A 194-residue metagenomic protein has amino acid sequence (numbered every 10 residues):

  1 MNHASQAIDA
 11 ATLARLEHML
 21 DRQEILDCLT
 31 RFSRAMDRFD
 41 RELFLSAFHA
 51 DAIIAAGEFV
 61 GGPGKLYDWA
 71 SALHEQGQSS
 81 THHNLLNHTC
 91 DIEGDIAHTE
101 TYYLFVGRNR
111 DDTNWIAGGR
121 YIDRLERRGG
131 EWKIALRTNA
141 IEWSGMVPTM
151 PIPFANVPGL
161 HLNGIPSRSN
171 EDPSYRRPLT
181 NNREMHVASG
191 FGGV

Functional and structural regions predicted by a protein language model:
M1-R34, R38, L43-S46: Short, low-complexity N-terminal intrinsically disordered segments enriched in polar/charged residues
N2-H3, H98, R120-I152, G164-I165: Short beta-strand edge/turn micro-motifs at domain boundaries
M36, F48, Y103-F105, T138-I141: Short beta-strand segments enriched in hydrophobic/aromatic residues within well-folded beta-rich domains
R41-R110: A solvent-exposed, acidic/Ser-Thr-rich amphipathic alpha-helical stretch
H83-L85, I116-Y121: Short, surface-exposed coil-to-beta transition loops
R110-D112, I116: Aromatic/His-enriched, Gly/Pro-containing loop or helix-boundary segments that lie immediately adjacent to catalytic
A155-V194: A hydrophobic membrane-anchoring alpha-helix module
